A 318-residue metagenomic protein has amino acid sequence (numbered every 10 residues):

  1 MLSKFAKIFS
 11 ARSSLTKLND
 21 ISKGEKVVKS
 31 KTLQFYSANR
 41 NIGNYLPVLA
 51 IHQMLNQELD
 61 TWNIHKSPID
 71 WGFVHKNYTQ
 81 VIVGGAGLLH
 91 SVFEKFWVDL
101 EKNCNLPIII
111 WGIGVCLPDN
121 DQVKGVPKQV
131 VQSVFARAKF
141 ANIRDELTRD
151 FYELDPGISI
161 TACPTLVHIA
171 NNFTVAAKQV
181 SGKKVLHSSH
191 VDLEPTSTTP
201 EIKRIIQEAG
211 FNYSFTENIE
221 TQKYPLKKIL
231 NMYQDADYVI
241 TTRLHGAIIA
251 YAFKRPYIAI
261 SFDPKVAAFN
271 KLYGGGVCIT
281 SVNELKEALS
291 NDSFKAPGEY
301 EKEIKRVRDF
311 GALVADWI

Functional and structural regions predicted by a protein language model:
M1-I318: Active-site anion-handling motifs in enzyme catalytic cores
